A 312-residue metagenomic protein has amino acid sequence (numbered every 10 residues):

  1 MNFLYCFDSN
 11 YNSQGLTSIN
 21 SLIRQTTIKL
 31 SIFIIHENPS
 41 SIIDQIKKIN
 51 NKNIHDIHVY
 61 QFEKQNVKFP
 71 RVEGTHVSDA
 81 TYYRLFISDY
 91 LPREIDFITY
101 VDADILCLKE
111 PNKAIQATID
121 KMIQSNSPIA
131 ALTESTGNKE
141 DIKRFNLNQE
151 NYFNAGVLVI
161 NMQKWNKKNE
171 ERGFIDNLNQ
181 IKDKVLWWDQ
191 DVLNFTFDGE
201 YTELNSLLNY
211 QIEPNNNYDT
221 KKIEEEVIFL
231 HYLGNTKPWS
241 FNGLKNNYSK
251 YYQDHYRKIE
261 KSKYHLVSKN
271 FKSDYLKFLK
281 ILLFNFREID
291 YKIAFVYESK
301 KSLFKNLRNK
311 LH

Functional and structural regions predicted by a protein language model:
M1-V67, H265-H312: N-terminal anchoring/stem segment of glycosyltransferases
F7, I160-H312: A glycosyltransferase accessory/donor-loop signature
N50-Y90: Active-site-proximal specificity loops/subdomain of glycosyltransferases
E63-P70, G137-N138, N209-E213: A short acidic, often aromatic-flanked loop/helix-cap motif at beta-alpha or helix-coil junctions that lines enzyme
Q65, A80-G137, E150, V159: GT-A fold catalytic core of metal-dependent nucleotide-sugar glycosyltransferases, centered on the diacidic
F69-A80, R144-L147, Y218-I223: Short, surface-exposed amphipathic charged segments that create phosphate/polyanion-binding patches used for binding
Q124-L147, T236-S240, L244-D254: A short, conserved beta-to-alpha structural element at the edge of catalytic cores that scaffolds binding
N146-V157, V185: A recurrent flexible, glycine/aromatic-enriched loop bordering the glycosyltransferase active site that acts as
